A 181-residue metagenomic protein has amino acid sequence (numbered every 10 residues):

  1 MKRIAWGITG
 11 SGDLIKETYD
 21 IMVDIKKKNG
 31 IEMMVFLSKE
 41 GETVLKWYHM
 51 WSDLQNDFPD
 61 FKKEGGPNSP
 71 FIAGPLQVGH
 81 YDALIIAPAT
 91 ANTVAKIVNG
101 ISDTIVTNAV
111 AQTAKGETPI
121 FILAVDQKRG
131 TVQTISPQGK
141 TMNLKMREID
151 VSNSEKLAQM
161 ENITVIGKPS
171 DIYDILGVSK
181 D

Functional and structural regions predicted by a protein language model:
M1-D181: A cross-family phosphate/adenosyl-ligand binding-site feature
